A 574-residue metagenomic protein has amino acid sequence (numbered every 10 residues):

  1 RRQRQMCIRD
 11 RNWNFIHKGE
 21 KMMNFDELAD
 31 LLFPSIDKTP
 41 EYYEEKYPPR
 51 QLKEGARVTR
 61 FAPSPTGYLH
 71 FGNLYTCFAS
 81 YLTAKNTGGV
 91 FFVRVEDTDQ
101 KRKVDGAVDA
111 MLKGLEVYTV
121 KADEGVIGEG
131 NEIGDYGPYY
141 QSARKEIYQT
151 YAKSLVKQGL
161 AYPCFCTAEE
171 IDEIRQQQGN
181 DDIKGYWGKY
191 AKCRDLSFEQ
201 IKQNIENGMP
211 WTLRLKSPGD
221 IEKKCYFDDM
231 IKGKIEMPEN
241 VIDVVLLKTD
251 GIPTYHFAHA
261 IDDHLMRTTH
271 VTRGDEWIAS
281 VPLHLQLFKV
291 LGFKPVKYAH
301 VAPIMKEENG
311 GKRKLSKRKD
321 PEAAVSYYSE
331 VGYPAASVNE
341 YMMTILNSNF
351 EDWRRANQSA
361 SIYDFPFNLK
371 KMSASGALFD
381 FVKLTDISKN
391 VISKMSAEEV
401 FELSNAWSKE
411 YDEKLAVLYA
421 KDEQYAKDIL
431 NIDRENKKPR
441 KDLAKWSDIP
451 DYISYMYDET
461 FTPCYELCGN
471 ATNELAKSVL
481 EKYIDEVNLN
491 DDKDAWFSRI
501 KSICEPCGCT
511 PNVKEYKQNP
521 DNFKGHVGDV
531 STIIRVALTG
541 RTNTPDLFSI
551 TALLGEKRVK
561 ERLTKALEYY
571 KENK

Functional and structural regions predicted by a protein language model:
R1-I8: Short, small-residue-biased leader/transition segments that mark boundaries at the very start of proteins
G19, M23-N180, A279-F293, S337: N-terminal Rossmann-like or analogous alpha/beta NTP/dinucleotide-binding catalytic cores that position adenine
T59-T66, F92-D97, L265-V271, E322-A324 (+3 more regions): Glycine- and acidic
S80, M111, L155, G159 (+8 more regions): Residue-level signal for inorganic ion chemistry
S154, Y162-H300, M305-L315, A324-S326 (+4 more regions): Active-site cores that bind ATP or allylic diphosphates and position pyrophosphate for catalysis
L291-N470, T539-K574: Catalytic adenosine-cofactor/nucleotide-binding cores of aminoacyl-tRNA synthetases and other
R499-L554, R558: Helix-rich, typically C-terminal accessory recognition domains appended to large enzymatic cores
